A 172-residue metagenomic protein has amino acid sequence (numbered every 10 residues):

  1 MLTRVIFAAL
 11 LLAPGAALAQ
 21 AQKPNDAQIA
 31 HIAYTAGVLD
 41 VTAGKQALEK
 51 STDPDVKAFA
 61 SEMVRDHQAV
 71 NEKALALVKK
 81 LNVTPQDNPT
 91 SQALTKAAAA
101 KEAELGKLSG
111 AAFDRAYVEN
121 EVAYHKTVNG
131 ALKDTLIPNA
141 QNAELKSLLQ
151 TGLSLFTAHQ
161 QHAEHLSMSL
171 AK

Functional and structural regions predicted by a protein language model:
L2-F7, P14-K172: His/Met- and acidic-residue-enriched segments that coordinate or traffic transition-metal cofactors and support
